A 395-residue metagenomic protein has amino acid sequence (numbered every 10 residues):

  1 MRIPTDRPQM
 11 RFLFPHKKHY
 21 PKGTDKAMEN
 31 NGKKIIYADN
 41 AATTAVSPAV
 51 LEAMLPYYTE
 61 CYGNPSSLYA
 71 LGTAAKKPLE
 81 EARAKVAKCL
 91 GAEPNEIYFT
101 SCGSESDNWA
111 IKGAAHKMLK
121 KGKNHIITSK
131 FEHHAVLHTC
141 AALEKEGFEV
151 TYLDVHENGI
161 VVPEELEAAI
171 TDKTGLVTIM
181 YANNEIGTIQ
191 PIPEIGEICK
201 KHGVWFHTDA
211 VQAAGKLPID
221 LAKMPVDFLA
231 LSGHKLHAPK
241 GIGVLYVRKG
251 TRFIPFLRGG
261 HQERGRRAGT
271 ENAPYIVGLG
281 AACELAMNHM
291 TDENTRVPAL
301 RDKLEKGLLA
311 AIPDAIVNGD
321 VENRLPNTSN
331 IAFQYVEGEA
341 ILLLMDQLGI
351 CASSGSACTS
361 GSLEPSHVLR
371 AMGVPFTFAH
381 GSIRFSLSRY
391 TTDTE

Functional and structural regions predicted by a protein language model:
R7: Basic Arg/Gly/Lys-rich low-complexity intrinsically disordered segments
L13-E395: Pyridoxal 5′-phosphate
